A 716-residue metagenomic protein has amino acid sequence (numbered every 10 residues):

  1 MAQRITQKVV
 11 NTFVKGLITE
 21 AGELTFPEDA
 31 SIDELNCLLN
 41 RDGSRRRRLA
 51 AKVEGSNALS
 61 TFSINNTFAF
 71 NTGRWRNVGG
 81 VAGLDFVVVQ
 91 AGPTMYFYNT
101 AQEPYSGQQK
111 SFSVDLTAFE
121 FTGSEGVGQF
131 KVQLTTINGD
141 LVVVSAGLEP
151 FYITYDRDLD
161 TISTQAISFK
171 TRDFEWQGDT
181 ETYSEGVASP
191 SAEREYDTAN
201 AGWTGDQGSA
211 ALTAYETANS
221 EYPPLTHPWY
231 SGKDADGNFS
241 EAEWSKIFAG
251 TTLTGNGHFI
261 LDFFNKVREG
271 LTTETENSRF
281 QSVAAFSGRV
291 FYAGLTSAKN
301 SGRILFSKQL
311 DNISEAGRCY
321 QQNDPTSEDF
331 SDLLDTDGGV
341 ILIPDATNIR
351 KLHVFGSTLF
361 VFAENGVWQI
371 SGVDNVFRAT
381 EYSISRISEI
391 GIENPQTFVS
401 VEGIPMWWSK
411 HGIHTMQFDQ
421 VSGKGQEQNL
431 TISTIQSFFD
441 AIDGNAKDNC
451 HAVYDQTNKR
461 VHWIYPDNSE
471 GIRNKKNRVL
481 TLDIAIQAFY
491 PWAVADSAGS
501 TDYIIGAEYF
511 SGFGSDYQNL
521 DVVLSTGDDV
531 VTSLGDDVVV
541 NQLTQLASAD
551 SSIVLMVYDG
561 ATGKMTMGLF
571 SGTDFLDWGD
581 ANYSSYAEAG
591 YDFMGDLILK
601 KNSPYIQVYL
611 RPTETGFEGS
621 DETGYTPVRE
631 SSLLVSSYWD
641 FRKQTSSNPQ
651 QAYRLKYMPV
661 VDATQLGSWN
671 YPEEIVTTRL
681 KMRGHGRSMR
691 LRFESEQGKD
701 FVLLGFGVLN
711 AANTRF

Functional and structural regions predicted by a protein language model:
M1-S113, Y152, D156-S191, F248 (+3 more regions): N-terminal beta-propeller domains
A2-S111, S124-G139, T347, E389-Q396 (+2 more regions): Beta-sheet repeat architectures centered on beta-propellers
V89-A91, V143-A146, Y292-L295, V361-A363 (+2 more regions): Conserved beta-strand positions in repeat-built beta-propeller and related beta-rich domains
F119-Y155, V290: Elongated alpha-helical scaffolds
S145, E185-D262: Surface-exposed receptor/substrate recognition regions of extracellular proteins
I304-T336, G372-A379, M416-L430, D483-F489 (+1 more regions): Surface-exposed loop/turn elements that mediate protein-protein interactions on large endomembrane-trafficking
L359-I387: Surface-exposed extracellular loop regions of Gram-negative outer-membrane beta-barrel proteins
